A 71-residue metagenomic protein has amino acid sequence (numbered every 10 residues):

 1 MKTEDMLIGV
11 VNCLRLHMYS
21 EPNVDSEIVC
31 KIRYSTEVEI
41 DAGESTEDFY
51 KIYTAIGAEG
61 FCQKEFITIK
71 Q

Functional and structural regions predicted by a protein language model:
M1-S20, K31-Y34, D41-T46, A55 (+1 more regions): SH3-family beta-barrel domains
P22-E27: Short alpha-helix capping/helix-loop boundary micro-motifs
V29-K31, E37, E59-F61: Well-ordered beta-strand positions in beta-sheet-rich domains
E39-I40, K51: Alpha-helical interaction segments
K51-C62: Short, compositionally biased
